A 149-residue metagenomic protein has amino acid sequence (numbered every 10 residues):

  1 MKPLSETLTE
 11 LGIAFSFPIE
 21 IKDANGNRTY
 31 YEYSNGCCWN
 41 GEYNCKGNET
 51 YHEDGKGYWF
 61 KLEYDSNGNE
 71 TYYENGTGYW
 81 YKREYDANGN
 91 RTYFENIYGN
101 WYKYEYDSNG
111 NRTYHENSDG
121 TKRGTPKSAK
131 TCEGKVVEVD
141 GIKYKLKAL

Functional and structural regions predicted by a protein language model:
M1-I21: Extreme N-terminal leader/activation tails
L4, A129-L149: Short, low-complexity, charged amphipathic interaction modules
S16-A129: A detector of tandem-repeat and repeat-rich interaction/domain scaffolds
